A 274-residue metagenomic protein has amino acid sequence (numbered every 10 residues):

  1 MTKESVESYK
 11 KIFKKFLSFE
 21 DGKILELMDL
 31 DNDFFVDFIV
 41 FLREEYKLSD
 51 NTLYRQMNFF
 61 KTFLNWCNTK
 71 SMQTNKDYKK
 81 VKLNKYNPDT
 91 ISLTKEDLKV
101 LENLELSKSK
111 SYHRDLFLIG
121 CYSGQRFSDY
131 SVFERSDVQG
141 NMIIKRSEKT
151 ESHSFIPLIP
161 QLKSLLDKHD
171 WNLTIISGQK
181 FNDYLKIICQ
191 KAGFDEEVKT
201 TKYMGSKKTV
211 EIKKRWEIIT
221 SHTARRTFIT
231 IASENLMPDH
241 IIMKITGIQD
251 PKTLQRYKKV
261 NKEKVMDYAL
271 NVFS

Functional and structural regions predicted by a protein language model:
M1-E4, F13-D89, N103-L104: N-terminal core-binding DNA-recognition domain of tyrosine recombinases/integrases
D50, Y54, Q73, Y78-F127 (+1 more regions): Basic, Lys/Arg- and aromatic-enriched nucleic-acid-binding interface segment
N65-T74, L118-G140: Short, charged phosphate-coordinating catalytic segments
P88, S123, V132-L165: Conserved tyrosine-mediated DNA breakage-rejoining catalytic core shared by Y-recombinases
V132-V138, S233-N235, M243-Q249, Y257-V260: A short, basic/aromatic helix-end/turn motif that makes direct DNA contacts
S147-E151, T246-N271: Catalytic-site neighborhood detector that most strongly recognizes the C-terminal catalytic loop/helix of tyrosine
W171, I175, D183, F194 (+1 more regions): C-terminal secondary-structure termini that scaffold catalytic or DNA-interacting sites
W171-N172, K186-K244: Short, basic (Lys/Arg/His-rich) helix/loop patches that form interaction surfaces in the mid-to-C-terminal regions
